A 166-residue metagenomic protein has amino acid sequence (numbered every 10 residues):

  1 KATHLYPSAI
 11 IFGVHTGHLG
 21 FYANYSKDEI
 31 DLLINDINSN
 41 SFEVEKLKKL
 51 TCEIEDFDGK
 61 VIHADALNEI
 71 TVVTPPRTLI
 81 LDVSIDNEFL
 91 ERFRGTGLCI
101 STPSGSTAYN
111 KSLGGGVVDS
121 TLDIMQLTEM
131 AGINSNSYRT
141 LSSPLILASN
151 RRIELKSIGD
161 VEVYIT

Functional and structural regions predicted by a protein language model:
K1, T102-S106: Glycine/serine-rich anion-binding loops at beta->alpha junctions that coordinate negatively charged ligand groups
A2-Y6: Alpha-helix C-terminal capping segments
A9-I10: Proline-centered loop/turn at the N-terminus of a beta-strand
L19-C99, T107-T166: Catalytic phosphate-donor-binding core of small-molecule kinases
